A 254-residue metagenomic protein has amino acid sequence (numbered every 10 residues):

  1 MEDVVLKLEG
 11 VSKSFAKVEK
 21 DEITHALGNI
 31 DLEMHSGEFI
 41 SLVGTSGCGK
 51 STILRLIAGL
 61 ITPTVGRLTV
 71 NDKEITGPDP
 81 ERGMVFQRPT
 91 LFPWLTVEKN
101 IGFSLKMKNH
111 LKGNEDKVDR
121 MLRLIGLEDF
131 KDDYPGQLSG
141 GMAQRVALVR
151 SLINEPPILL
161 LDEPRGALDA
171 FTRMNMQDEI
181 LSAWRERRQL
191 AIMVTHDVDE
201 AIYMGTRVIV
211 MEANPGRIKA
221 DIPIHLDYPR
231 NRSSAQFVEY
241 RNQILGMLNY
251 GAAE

Functional and structural regions predicted by a protein language model:
V43-T45: The feature captures the beta-strand-to-loop junction immediately N-terminal to the Walker
A58: Helix-to-loop junction immediately C-terminal to a conserved catalytic motif
G66-P78: Conserved ABC transporter NBD signature motif
E98-M107, E115, D119, P223: Short helical segment in ABC ATPase nucleotide-binding domains corresponding to the A-loop/adjacent helical element
K112-F130, S182: Conserved ABC ATPase "signature" region
D133-G136, N154: Conserved signature/switch motifs of ABC ATPase nucleotide-binding domains
L148: Hydrophobic anchor residue at the start of the ABC signature
